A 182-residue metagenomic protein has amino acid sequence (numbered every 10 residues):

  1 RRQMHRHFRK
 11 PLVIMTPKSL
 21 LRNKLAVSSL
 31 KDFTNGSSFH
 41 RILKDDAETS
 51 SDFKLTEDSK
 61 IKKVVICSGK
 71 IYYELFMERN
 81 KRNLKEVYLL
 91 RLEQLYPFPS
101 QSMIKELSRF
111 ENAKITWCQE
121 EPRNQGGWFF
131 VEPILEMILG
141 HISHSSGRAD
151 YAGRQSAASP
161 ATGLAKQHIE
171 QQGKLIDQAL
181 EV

Functional and structural regions predicted by a protein language model:
R1-I71: Active-site phosphate/pyrophosphate-binding segments
R2-R6, L12, T16-L20, E106 (+1 more regions): Peripheral docking tails and interdomain loops at the edges of cofactor- or intermediate-handling domains
H5-R9, S59, E78-V87, R109-A113 (+1 more regions): Secondary-structure transition/capping motifs at alpha-helix termini and the adjoining loop/turn into the next element
R22-L25, Y73-F76, F98, Q125-G127 (+1 more regions): Short helix/loop capping segments that flank catalytic or ligand/cofactor-binding pockets
A26-S28, M77-R79, L90-R91, M103 (+2 more regions): Composition- and surface-driven signal marking solvent-exposed, interaction-prone regions in large proteins
S29-S38, N83-Y88, G127-S143: A short, gly/pro- and small-residue-rich
Y72, F76-E111: Generic long, charged, amphipathic alpha-helical segments
